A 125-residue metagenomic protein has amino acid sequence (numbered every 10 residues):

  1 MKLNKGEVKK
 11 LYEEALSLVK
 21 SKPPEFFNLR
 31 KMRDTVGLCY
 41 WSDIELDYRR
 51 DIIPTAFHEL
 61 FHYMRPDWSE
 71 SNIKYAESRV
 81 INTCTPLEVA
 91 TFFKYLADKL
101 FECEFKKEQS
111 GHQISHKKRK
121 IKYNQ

Functional and structural regions predicted by a protein language model:
M1-R50, P66-Q125: Metalloprotease/metallohydrolase-associated module, dominated by Zn2+-dependent proteases
P54-P66: Active-site recognition of the HExxH zinc-binding catalytic motif
